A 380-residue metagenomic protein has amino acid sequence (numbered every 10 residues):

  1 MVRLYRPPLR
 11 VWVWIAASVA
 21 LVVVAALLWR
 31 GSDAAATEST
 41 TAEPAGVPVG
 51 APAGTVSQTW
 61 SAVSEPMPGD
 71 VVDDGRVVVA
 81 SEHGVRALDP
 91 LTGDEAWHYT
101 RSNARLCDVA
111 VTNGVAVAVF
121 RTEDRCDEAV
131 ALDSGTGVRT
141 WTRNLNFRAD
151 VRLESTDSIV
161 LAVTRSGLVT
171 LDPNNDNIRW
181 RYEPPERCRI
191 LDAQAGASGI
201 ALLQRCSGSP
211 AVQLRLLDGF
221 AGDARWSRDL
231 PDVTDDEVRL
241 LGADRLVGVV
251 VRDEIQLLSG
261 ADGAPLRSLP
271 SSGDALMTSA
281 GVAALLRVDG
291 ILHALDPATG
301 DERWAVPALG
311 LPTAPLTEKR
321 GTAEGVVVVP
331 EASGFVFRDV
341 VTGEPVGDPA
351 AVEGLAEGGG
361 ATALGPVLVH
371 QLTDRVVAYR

Functional and structural regions predicted by a protein language model:
V2-I15, L27-V71, G75-R76, H83-G84 (+8 more regions): Aromatic (tryptophan-biased) beta-strands that constitute blades/sheets of beta-rich domains
V2-S39, S64-E82, R105-V130, N146-L168 (+5 more regions): Repeat-blade elements of multi-bladed beta-propeller folds
L88-D89, L132-D133, L171-D172, R215-L217 (+4 more regions): Hydrophobic/aromatic beta-strand positions that recur at structurally equivalent sites within the blades
V163, N174, G347-D348: Mid-sequence acidic-hydrophobic segments that form the walls of catalytic/ligand-binding cavities or oligomerization
P173-I190, L202: Short, flexible helix-coil linker/hinge segments at the edges of structured domains or between repeats
G290, A298-T299: C-terminal, non-catalytic macromolecule-binding modules
T299-A305, V327, F335-G347: Structured C-terminal portions of repeat-based eukaryotic scaffold domains
